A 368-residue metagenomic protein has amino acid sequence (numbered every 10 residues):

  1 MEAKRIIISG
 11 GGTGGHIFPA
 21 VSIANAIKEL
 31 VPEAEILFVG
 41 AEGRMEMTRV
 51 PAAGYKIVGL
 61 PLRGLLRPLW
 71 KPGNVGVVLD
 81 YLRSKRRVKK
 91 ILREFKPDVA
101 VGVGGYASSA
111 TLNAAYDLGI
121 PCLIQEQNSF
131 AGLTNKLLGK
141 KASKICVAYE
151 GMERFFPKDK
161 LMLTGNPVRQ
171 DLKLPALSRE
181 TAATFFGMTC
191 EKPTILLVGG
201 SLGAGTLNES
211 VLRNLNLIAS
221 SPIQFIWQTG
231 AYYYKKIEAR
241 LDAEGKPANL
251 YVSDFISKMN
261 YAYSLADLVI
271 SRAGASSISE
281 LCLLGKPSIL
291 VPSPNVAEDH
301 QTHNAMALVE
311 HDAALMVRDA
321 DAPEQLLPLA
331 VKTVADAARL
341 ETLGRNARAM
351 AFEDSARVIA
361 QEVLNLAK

Functional and structural regions predicted by a protein language model:
A3-G11, E33-K85, A231-Y233, D319-A320: Conserved nucleotide-sugar phosphate-binding/catalytic loop shared by glycosyltransferases and other
R5, E35-L37, K56, Y116-E180 (+1 more regions): Active-site-proximal region of nucleotide-activated glycan assembly enzymes, centered on histidine/acidic-rich loops
R44-M45, R49, A53, L177-V269 (+3 more regions): Donor-nucleotide binding loops and adjacent catalytic segments primarily of GT-B fold Leloir glycosyltransferases
R87-V101, A107-L123, K136-K141: Glycosyltransferases and closely related glycan-assembly transferases that use nucleotide-activated donors
P97-V99, S264-S279, K286: Acidic donor-binding loop of glycosyltransferase active sites
S271, P287-E298: Short hydrophobic beta-strand element within catalytic cores of glycosyltransferases and related nucleotide-activated
R339-E353: A short, well-ordered alpha-helix in the C-terminal region of glycosyltransferases
E353-K368: C-terminal alpha-helical cap of glycosyltransferases
